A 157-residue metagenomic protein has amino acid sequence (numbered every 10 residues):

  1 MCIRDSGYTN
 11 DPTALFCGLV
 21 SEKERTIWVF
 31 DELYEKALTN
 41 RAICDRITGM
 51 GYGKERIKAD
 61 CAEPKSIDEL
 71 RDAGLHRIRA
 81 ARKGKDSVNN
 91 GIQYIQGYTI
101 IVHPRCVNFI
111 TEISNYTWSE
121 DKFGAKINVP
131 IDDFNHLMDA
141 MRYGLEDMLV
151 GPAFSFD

Functional and structural regions predicted by a protein language model:
M1-I3: Conserved small/polar residues in nucleotide/adenosyl-binding loops
D5, V20, L137-A140: Long, contiguous amphipathic alpha-helices that act as assembly "spine/axial" helices in icosahedral shell and virion
S6-P12: Short acidic, Gly/Ser-rich segments with clustered Asp/Glu that frequently serve as metal-coordination loops in enzyme
Y8, V20, L145, L149: Hydrophobic/aromatic-lined pockets within catalytic cores
T13-L19, R142: Short beta-strand scaffold segments in enzyme catalytic cores
F16, K23-P130, G151, S155-F156: Mg2+-dependent endonuclease catalytic cores in nucleic-acid-processing enzymes, primarily RNase H-like
I131-D157: Charge-patterned, long linear interaction tracts outside catalytic cores
